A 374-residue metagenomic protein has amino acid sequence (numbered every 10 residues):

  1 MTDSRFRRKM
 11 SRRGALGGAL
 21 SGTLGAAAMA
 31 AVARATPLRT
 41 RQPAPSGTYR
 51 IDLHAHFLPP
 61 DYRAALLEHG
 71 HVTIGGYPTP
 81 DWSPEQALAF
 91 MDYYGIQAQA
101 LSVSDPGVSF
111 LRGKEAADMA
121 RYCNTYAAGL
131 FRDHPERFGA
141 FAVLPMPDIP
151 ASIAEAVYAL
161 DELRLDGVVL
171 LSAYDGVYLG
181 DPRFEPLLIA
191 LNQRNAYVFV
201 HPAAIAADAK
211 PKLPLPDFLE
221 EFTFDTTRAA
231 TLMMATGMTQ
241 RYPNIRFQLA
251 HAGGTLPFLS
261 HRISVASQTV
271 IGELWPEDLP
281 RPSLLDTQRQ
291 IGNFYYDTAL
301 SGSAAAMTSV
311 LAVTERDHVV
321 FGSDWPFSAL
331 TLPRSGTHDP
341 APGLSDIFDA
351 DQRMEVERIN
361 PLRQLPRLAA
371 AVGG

Functional and structural regions predicted by a protein language model:
T2-Y49, L53, P59-A98, T125-D133 (+5 more regions): Mid-to-C-terminal alpha-helical segments outside catalytic/metal-binding sites
A55-F57, M146, P202-A206, W325-S328: Short glycine-enriched loops at secondary-structure junctions
E68, D105-M119, P147-P150, K212-P216: Surface-exposed, active-site-proximal loop segments in enzymatic domains
V72-G113, F138-P145, D166-L170: Divalent metal-dependent hydrolysis catalytic cores, especially in the metallo-beta-lactamase
Y77-D81, V108-S109, M146-S152, D175-P182 (+3 more regions): Acidic-and-aromatic substrate-binding clefts and catalytic sites of carbohydrate-active enzymes
A116-C123, G180-P186: Charged helix-capping and loop-helix junction motifs
R121-D133, L191-V198: Alpha-helix-loop-beta-strand connector modules within alpha/beta enzyme cores
L160-V320: Catalytic pocket-lining loop regions of alpha/beta-barrel enzymes, especially the amidohydrolase/enolase/GH5 lineages
